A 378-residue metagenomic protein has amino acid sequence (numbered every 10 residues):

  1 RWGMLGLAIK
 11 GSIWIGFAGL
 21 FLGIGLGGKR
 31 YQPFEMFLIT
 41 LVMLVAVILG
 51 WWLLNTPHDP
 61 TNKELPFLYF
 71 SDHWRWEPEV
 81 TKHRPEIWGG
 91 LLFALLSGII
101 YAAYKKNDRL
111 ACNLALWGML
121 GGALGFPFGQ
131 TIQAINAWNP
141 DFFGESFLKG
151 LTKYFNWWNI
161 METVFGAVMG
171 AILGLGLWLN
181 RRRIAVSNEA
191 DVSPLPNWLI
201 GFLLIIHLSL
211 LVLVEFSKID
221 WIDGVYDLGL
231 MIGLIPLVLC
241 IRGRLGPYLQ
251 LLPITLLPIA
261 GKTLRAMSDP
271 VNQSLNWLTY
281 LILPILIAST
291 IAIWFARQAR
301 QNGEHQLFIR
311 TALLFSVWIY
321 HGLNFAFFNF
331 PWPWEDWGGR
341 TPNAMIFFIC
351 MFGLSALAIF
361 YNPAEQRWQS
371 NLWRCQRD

Functional and structural regions predicted by a protein language model:
R1-G11, R30-F37, L54-I87, R109-A111 (+6 more regions): Membrane-helix interface and helix-disruption motif detector
R1-W2, A18-G28, M43-P60, F70-E77 (+7 more regions): Hydrophobic alpha-helical transmembrane segments and adjacent interfacial helices in integral membrane proteins
I9-G25, I87-Y101, E162-R183, L228-C240 (+2 more regions): Hydrophobic cores of alpha-helical transmembrane segments in multi-pass inner/ER membrane proteins, independent
S12, G16, T40, L44 (+5 more regions): Alpha-helical transmembrane spans of integral membrane proteins, capturing the lipid-embedded, hydrophobic core of TM
G19, G23-L65, W76-A103, R109-A111 (+3 more regions): Signature of multi-pass transmembrane helix bundles
G28-L49, V80-P85, N107-G122, A185-H207 (+3 more regions): Cytoplasm-facing juxtamembrane segments at the starts of transmembrane helices in multi-pass membrane proteins
N113, W117-G224: Long, internal scaffold/assembly segments composed of regular secondary structure
L251-I254, A266-D378: Extended, charged low-complexity segments that frequently continue into or abut oligomerization scaffolds
